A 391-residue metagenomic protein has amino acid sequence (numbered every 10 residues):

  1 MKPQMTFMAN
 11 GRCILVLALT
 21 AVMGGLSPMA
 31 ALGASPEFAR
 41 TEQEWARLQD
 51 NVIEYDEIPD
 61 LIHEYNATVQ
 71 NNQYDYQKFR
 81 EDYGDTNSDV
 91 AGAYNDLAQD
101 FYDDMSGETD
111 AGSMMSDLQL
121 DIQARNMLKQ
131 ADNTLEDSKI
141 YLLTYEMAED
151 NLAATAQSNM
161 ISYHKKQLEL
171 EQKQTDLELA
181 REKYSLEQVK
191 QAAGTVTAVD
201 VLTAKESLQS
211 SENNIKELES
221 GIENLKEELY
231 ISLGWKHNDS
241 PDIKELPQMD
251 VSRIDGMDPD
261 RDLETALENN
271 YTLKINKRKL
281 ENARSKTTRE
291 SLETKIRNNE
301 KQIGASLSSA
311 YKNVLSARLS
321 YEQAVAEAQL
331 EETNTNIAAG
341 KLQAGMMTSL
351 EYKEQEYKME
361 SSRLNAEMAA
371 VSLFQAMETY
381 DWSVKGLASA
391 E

Functional and structural regions predicted by a protein language model:
M1-G33: Sec-dependent N-terminal signal peptides of Gram-positive bacterial secreted proteins and lipoproteins
G11, G33-S158: Short flexible linkers and secondary-structure junctions
S35-E57, K244, N299, I303 (+1 more regions): Acidic, low-complexity, intrinsically disordered peripheral segments
N72, F79, Q130, L168-E217 (+3 more regions): Charged, solvent-exposed structural "stalk/scaffold" segments of large extracytoplasmic/peripheral assemblies
D75, D82, D89, A93-D96 (+26 more regions): Soluble, cytosolic/nucleoplasmic coiled-coil alpha-helices used as oligomeric scaffolds and tethers in large eukaryotic
A124-E149, Q248-M249, K274, E281-R297: Small/polar (Gly/Ser/Thr/Ala-rich) solvent-exposed segments that form structured loops/beta-strands/short helices used
E219-R261, M377-E391: Short, solvent-exposed, mixed-charge loop/turn linkers that connect secondary-structure elements
